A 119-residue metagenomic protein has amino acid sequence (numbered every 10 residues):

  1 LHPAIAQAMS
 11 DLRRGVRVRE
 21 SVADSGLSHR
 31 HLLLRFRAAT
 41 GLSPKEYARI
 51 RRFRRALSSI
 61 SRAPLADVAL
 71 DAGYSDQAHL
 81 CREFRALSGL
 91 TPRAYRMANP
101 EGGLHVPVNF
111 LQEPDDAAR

Functional and structural regions predicted by a protein language model:
L1-S25, H29-R30, E46-P64: A short, Lys/Arg-enriched amphipathic alpha-helix from helix-turn-helix/homeodomain DNA-binding modules
I5, S25, R49, S61 (+5 more regions): Flexible domain-boundary/linker segments
S10-A23, A38, A63-P64, R85-S88 (+1 more regions): Short, charged low-complexity intrinsically disordered segments located at boundaries of structured domains
R19-A48, L70-T91: Basic/polar phosphate-binding segments, predominantly the helix-turn-helix DNA-binding elements of transcriptional
G41, R52, S58, H79 (+3 more regions): Short linear sequence elements within intrinsically disordered, low-complexity coil regions
E83-R119: …primarily DNA-binding HTH/wHTH and HhH modules…
